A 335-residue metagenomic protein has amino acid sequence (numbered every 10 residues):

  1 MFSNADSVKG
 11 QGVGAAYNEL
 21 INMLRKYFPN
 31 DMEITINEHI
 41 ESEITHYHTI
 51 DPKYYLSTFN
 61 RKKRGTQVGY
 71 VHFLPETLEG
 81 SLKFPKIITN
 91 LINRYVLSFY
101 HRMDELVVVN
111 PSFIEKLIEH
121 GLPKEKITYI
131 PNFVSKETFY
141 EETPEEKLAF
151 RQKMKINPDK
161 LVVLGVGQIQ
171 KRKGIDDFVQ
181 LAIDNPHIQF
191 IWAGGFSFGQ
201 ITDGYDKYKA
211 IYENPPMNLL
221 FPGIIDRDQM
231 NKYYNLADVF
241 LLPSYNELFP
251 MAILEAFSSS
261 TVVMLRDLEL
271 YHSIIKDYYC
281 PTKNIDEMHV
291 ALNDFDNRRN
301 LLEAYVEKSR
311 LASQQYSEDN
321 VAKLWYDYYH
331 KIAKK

Functional and structural regions predicted by a protein language model:
I87-L106, Y212: Membrane-proximal helix-turn-helix segments that form the acceptor-binding/catalytic region of lipid-linked
N157-K173, V179-I183, I191: Conserved donor-binding/catalytic core segment of Leloir-type glycosyltransferases
V166, Q189-D206, G223: Glycosyltransferase donor-sugar binding loop
G204-D228: Nucleotide-activated donor-binding/catalytic signature segment of Leloir-type glycosyltransferases, i.e., the conserved
I224, K232-A237: Short alpha-helical donor nucleotide-sugar binding micro-motif in glycosyltransferases
Y245: Aromatic "clamp/platform" in nucleotide-sugar-dependent glycosyltransferases that forms part of the donor/acceptor
S258-L265: Short hydrophobic beta-strand element within catalytic cores of glycosyltransferases and related nucleotide-activated
D277-N300: Conserved acidic donor-binding segment of nucleotide-sugar-dependent glycosyltransferases
